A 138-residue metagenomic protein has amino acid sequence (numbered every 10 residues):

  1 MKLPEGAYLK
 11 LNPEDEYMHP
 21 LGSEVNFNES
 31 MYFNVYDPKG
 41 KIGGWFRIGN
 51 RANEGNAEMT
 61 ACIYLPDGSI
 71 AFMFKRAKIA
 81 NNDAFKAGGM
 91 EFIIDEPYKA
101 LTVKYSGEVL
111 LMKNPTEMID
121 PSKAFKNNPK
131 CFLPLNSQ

Functional and structural regions predicted by a protein language model:
M1-Q138: Targeting-peptide/extracellular-domain and disordered-appendage signature
